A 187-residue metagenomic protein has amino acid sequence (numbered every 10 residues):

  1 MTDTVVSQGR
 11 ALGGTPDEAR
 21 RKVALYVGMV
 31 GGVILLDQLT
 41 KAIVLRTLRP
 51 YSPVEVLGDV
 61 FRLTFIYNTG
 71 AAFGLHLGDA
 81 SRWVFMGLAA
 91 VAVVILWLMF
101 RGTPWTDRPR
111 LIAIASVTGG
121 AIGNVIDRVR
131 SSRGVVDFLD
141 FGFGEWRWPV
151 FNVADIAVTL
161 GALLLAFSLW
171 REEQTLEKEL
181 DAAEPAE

Functional and structural regions predicted by a protein language model:
M1-E187: Alpha-helical transmembrane bundles and membrane-interface segments of multipass inner-membrane proteins
